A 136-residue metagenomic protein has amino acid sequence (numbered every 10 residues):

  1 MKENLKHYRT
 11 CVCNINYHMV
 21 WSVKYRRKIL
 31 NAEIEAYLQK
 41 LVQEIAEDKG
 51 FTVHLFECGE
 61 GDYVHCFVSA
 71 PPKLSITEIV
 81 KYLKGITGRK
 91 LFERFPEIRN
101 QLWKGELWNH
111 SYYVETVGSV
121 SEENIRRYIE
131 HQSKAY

Functional and structural regions predicted by a protein language model:
M1-Y136: Basic nucleic-acid-binding interfaces
